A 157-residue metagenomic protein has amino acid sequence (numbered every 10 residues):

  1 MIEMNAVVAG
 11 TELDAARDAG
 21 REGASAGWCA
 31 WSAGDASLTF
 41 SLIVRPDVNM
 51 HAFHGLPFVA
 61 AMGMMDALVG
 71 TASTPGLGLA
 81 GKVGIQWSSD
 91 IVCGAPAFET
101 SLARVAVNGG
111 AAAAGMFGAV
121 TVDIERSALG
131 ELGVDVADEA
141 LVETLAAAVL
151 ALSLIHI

Functional and structural regions predicted by a protein language model:
M1-G78, C93-E99: N-terminal lobe of the biotin/lipoate ligase/transferase fold
A24-S25, L79-A80, A112-F117: Short coil/turn connectors at secondary-structure junctions
S32-G34, G84-Q86, A111: Short, ordered beta-strand-loop transition motifs
I43-D47, S88, N108, D123-E125: Beta-hairpin (beta-strand-turn-beta-strand) motif
A61, A137-S153: Short amphipathic C-terminal alpha-helix that caps PH/PH-like domains
G76-E99, R104, I124-E125: Catalytic palm active-site di-aspartate
A106-A140: Short, acidic (Asp/Glu-rich) active-site segment that either coordinates a divalent metal cofactor
I155-I157: Conserved small/polar residues in nucleotide/adenosyl-binding loops
